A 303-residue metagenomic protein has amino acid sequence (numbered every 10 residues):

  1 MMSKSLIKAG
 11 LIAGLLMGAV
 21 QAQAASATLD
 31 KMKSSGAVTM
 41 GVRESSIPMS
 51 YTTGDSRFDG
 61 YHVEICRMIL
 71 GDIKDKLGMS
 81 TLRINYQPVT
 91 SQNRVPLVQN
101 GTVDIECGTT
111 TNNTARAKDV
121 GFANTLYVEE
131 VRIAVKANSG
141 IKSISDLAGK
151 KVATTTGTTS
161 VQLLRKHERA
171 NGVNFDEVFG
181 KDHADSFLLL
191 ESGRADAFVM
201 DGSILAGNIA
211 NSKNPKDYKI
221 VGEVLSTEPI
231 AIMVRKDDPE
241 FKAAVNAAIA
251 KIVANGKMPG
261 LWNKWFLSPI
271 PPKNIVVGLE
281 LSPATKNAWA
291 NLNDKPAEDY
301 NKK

Functional and structural regions predicted by a protein language model:
A24-E106: Extracytoplasmic small-molecule ligand-binding "clamshell" domains of the periplasmic binding protein/Venus flytrap
L29, T109, A117-L126, I220-G222 (+1 more regions): A structural signal for short loop-to-beta-strand junctions that line the ligand-binding cleft of periplasmic/secreted
K33, Q162-V178, K216-Y218, I249-K303: Ligand-binding clefts/hinges and TM-proximal coupling segments of bilobed small-molecule sensing domains
T39-P48, F58-D75, T111, V128-H183 (+1 more regions): Bilobed "Venus flytrap"/periplasmic-binding protein-like clamshell domains and structurally analogous long
E44, Y127-N138, G202, A210-I249 (+1 more regions): Periplasmic-binding protein-like
E64-D72, S145, K150-K151, T156-T158 (+1 more regions): Extended ligand-binding regions for polar small-molecule ligands
M79-D146, K286-A297: Acidic, polar ligand-binding/catalytic clefts
N93, C107-K118, L163-A170, L188-S192 (+1 more regions): A ligand-binding cleft/hinge motif common to bilobed small-molecule-binding domains
